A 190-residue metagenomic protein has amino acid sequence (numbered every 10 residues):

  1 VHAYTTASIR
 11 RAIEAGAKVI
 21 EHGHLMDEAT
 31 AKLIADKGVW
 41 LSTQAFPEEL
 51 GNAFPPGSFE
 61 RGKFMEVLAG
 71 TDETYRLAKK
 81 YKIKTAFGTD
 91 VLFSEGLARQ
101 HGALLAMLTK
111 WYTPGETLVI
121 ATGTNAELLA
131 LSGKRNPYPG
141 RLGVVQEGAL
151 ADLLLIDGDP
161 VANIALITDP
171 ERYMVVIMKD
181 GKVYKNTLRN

Functional and structural regions predicted by a protein language model:
V1-E73, K84-A86, V91-L92, D157: Active-site core of metal-dependent hydrolases
A3, A12, L33-A35, A78-K80 (+2 more regions): Extracellular/periplasmic catalytic domains that process cell-envelope and extracellular macromolecules
A12, N52, G96-A98, A165-L166: Short glycine-/acidic-enriched loop or helix-start segments at secondary-structure transitions that form or flank
K32, L118-V119, A165: Generic structural signal for individual residues within well-ordered alpha-helical segments across diverse proteins
A69-P160: His/Asp/Glu-enriched, well-ordered alpha-helical/loop segment that forms or immediately abuts the divalent-metal
R135-N136, L142, E147-N190: C-terminal cap of metal-dependent C-N hydrolases
